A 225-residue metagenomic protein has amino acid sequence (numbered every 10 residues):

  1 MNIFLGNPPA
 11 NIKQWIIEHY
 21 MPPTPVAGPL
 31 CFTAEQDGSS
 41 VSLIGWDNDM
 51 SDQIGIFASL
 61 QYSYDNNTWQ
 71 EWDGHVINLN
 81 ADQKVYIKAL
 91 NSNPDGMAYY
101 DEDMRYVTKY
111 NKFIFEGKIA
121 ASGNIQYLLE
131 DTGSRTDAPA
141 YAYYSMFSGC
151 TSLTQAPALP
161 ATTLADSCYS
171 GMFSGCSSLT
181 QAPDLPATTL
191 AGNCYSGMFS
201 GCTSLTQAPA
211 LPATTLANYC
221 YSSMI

Functional and structural regions predicted by a protein language model:
M1-P22: N-terminal low-complexity, intrinsically disordered "leader/linker" segments enriched in small/polar and basic residues
Y20-I225: Negatively charged
